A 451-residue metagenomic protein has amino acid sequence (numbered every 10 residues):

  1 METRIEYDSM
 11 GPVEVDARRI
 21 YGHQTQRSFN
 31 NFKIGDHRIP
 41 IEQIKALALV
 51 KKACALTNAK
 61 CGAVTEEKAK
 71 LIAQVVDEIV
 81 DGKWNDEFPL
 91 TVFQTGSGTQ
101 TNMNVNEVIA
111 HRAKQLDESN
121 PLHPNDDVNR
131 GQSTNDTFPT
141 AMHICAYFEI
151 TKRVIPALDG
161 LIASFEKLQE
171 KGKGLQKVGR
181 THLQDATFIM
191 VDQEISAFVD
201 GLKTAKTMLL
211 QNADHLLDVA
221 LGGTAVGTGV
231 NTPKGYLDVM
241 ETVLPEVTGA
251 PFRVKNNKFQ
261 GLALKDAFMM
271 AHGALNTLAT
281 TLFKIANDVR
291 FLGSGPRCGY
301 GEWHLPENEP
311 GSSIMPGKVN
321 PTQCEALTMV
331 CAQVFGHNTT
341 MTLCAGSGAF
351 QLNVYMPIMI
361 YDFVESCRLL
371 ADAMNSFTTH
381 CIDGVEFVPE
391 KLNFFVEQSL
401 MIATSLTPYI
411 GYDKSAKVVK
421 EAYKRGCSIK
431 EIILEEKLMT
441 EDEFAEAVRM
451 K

Functional and structural regions predicted by a protein language model:
M1-K451: Conserved, well-structured ligand/cofactor-binding cores
